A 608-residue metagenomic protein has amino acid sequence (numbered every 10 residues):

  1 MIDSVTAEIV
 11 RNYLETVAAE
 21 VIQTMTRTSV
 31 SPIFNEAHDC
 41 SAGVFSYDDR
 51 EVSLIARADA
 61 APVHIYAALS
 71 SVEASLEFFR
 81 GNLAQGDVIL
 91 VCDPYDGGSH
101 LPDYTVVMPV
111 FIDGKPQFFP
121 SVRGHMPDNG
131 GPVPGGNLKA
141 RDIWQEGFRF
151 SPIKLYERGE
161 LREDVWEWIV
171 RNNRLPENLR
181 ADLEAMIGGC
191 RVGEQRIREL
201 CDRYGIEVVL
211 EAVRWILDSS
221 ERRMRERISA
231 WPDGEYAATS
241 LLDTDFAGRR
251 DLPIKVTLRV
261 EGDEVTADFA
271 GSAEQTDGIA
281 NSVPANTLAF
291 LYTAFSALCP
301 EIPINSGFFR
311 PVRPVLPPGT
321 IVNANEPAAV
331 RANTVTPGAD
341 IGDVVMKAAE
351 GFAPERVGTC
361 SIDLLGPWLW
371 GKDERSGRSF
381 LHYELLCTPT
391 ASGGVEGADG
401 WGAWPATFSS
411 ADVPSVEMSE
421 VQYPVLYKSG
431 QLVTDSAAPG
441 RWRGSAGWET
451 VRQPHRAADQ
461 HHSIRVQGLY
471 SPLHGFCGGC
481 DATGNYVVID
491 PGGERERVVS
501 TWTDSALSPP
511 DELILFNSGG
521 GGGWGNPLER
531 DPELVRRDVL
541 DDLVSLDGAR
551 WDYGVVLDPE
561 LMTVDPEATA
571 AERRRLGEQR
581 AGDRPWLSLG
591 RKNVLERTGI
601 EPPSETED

Functional and structural regions predicted by a protein language model:
M1-Q85, D93-I112, P116-E607: Glycine/proline-enriched, intrinsically flexible loops and inter-domain linkers
V88: Glycine-rich phosphate-binding loop of nucleotide-binding enzymes
